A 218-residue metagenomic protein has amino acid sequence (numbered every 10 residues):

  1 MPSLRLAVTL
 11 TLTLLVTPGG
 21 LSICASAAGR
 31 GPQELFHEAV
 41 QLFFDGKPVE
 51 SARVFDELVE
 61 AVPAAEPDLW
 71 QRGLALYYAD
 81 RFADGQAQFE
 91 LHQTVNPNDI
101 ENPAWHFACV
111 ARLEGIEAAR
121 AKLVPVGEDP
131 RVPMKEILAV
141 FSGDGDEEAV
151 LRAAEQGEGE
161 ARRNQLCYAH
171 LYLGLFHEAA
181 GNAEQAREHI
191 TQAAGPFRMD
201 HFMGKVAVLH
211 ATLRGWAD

Functional and structural regions predicted by a protein language model:
P32, E66-P67, I100-E101, C167 (+1 more regions): Helix-start (N-cap) detector for alpha-helical repeat units in TPR-like alpha-solenoids, especially tetratricopeptide
V40-F44, E66, V124-R162: Alpha-helical adaptor scaffolds
